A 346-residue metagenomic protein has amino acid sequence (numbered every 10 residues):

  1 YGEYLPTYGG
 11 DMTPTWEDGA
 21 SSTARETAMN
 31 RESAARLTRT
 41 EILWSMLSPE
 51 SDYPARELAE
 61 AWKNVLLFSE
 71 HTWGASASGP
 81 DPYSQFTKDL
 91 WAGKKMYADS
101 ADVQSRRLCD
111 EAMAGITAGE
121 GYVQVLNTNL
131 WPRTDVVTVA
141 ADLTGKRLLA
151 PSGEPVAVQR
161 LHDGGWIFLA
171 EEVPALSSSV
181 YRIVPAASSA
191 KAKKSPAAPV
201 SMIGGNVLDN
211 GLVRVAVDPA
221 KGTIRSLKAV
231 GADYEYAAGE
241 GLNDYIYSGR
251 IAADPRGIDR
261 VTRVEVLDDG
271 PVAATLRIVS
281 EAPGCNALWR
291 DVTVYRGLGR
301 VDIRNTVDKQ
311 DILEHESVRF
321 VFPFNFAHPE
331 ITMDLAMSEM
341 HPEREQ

Functional and structural regions predicted by a protein language model:
Y1-E50, D302-T306: Structured mid-domain segments that build the active-site/substrate or prosthetic-cofactor binding neighborhood
G2-L5, G9, T13, E17 (+6 more regions): Generic, ordered loop/turn and secondary-structure boundary motif
T7, R147-L149, E330: Cytochrome P450 catalytic domain signature, combining two hallmark sequence patches
R31, S51-A61: Structural motif
T38-R39, Y247-A252, Q346: Short, charged, low-hydrophobicity "junction" segments
S45-S48, L66, E70: Hydrophobic alpha-helix feature that most strongly marks membrane-spanning transmembrane helices and their immediate
A55-A59, L67-I312, S317-V318: Catalytic and substrate-binding regions of extracellular carbohydrate-active enzymes, especially polysaccharide lyases
V318-Q346: Polysaccharide-binding surfaces and accessory modules of carbohydrate-active proteins
